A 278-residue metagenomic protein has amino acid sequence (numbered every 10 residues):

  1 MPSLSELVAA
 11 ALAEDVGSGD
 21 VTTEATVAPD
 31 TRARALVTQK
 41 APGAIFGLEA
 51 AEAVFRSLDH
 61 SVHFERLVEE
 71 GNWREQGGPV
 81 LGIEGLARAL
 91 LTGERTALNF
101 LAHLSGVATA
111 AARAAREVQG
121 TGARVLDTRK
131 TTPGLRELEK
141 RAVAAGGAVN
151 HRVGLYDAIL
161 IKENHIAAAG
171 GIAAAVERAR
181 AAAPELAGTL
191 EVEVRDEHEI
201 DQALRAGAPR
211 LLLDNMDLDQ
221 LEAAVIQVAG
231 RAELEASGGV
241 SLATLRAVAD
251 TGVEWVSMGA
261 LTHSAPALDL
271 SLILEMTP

Functional and structural regions predicted by a protein language model:
M1-A206, R210, D219-Q227, E233-E235 (+3 more regions): Acidic/glycine-rich phosphate/pyrophosphate-binding loops and surrounding catalytic core that coordinate Mg2+
N215, G238, A260: Short secondary-structure boundary segments
G230-E233, M276-P278: Short acidic, glycine/proline-enriched helix-loop-strand junctions
A260-P278: Short, charged, intrinsically disordered terminal tails
